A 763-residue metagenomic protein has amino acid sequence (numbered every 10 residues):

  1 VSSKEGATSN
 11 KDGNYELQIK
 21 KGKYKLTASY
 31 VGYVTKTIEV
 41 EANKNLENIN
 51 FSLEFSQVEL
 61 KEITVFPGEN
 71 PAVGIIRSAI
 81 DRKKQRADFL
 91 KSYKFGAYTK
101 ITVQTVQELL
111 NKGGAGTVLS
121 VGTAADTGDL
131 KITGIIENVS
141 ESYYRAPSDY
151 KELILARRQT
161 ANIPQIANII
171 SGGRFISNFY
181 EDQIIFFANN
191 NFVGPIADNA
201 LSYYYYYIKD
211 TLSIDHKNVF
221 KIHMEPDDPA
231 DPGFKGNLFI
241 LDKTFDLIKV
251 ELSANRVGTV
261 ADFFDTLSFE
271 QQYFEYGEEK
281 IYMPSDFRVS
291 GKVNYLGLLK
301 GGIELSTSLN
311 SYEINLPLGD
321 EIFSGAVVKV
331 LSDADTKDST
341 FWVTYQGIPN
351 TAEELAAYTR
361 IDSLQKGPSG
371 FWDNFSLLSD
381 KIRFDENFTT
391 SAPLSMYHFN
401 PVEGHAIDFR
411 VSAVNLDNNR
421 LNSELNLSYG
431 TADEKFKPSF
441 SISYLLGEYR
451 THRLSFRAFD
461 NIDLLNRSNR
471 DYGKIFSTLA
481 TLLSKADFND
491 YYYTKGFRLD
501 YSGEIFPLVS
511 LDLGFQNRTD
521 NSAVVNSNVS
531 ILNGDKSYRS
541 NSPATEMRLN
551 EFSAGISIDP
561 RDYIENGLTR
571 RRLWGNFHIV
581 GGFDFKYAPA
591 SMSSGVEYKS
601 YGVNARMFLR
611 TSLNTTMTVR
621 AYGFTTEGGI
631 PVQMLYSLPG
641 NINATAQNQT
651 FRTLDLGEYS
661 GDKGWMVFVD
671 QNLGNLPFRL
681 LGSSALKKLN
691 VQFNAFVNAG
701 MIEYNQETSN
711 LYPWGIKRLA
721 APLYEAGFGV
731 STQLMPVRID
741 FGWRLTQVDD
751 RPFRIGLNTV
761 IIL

Functional and structural regions predicted by a protein language model:
S2, K25-I38: A short, solvent-exposed loop/turn motif at the edges and junctions of modular extracellular/periplasmic domains
S3-N14: Short, acidic Ser/Thr/Gly-rich low-complexity loop/linker segments typical of extracellular and cell-surface proteins
Q57, E62-V219, E225-G233, K292 (+4 more regions): Structured extracytoplasmic
V65, M224, L252-N255, F388-F399 (+9 more regions): Transmembrane beta-strand segments that form the barrel wall of outer-membrane beta-barrel proteins
A87-F89, G367, L378-F388, L416-N422 (+6 more regions): Short loop/turn motifs that connect adjacent beta-strands in outer-membrane beta-barrel proteins
A97-T99, V411, L425-Y429, F456-I462 (+10 more regions): Transmembrane beta-barrel strands of outer-membrane/channel proteins
R453-Y492, S542, D562, G567-S683: C-terminal outer-membrane beta-barrel translocator/porin domains of Gram-negative envelope proteins and their
F552-P560, V667, P752-L763: Outer-membrane beta-barrel "beta-signal"
